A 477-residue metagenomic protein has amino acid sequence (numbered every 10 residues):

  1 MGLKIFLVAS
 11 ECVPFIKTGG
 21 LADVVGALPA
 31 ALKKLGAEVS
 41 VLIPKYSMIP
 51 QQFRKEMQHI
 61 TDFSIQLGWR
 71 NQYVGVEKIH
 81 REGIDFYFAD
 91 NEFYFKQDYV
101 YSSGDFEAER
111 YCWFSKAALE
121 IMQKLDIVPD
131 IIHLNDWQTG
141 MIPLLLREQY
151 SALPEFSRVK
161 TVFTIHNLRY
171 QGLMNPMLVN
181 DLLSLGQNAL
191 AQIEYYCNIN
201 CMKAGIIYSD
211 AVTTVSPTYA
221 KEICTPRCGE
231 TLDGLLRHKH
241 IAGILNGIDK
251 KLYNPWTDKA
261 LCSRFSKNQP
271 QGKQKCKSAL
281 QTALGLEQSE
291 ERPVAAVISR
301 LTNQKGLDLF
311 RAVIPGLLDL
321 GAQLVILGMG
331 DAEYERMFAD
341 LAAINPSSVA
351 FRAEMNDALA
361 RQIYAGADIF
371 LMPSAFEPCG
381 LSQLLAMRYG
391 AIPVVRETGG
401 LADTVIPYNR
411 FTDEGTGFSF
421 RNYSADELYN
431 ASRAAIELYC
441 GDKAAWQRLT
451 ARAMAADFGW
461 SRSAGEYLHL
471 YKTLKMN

Functional and structural regions predicted by a protein language model:
M1-N477: Catalytic cores of nucleotide-sugar-dependent glycosyltransferases that transfer UDP/GDP/TDP-activated
